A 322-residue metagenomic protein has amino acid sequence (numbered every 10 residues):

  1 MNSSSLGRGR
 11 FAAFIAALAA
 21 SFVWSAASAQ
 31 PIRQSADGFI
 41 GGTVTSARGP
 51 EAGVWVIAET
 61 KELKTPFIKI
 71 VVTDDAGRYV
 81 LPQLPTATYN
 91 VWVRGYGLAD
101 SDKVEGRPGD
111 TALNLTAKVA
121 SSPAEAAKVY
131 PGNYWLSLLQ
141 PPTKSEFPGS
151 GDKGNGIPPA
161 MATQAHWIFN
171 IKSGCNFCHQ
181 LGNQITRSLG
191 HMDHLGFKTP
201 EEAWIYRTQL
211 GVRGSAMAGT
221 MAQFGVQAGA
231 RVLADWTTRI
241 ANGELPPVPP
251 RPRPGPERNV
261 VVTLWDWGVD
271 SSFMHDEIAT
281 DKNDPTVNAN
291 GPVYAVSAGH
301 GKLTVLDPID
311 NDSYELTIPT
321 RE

Functional and structural regions predicted by a protein language model:
W24-F39, T43-G49: Beta-strand-rich domain onsets/edges
Q34, K61-R78: Short, acidic Ser/Thr/Gly-rich low-complexity loop/linker segments typical of extracellular and cell-surface proteins
G38, S46-E62, T86, L136-G151 (+1 more regions): Short, ordered, surface-exposed loop/turn motifs in non-cytosolic proteins
E51, V80-T88, Y96: Short Pro-Gly-centered beta-turn/loop motif in secreted/extracellular proteins
K61-P66, T88, W92-P108: A short, solvent-exposed loop/turn motif at the edges and junctions of modular extracellular/periplasmic domains
K172-N183, L233: The canonical Cys-X-X-Cys-His
R207, P249-W265, S313-E322: Beta-propeller fold detector
G268-A289: Structural signature of eukaryotic scaffold interfaces centered on beta-propeller domains
